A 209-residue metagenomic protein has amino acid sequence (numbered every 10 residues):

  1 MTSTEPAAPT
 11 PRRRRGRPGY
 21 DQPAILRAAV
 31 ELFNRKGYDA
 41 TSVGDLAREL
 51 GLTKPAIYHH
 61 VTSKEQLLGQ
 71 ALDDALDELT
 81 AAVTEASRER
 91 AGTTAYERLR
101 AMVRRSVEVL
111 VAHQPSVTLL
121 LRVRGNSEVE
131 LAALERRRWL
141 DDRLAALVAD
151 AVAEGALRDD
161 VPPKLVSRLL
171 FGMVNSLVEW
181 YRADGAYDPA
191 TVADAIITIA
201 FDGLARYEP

Functional and structural regions predicted by a protein language model:
M1-Y20, S87, E208-P209: N-terminal intrinsically disordered/low-complexity leader segments
Q22-P23, V43, E65, G69 (+8 more regions): Short, structured helix-loop boundary elements
A24, A28, L32-Q66, Q70: Helix-turn-helix
A28-L32, Q70, V109, R143 (+1 more regions): Short amphipathic alpha-helical elements of helix-turn-helix/winged-helix folds
Q66, A101, V107-A146, K164-L165: Short secondary-structure transition hinges
Q70, T84-H113, S167-L170: Hydrophobic alpha-helical connector segments
D73-L79: Short, basic, alpha-helical segments at the C-terminal edge of helix-turn-helix-like DNA-binding modules
V117-R122, E130-L134, R138, V152-I199 (+1 more regions): Hydrophobic/aromatic-rich alpha-helical bundle segments in the mid-to-C-terminal region
